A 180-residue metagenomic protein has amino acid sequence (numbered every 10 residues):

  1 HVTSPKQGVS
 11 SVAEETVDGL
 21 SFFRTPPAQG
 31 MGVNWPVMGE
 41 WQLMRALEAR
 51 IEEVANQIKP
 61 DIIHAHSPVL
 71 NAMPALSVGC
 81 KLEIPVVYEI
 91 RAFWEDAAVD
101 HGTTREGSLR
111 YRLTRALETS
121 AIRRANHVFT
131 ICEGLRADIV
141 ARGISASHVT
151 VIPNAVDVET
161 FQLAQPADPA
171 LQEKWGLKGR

Functional and structural regions predicted by a protein language model:
H1-P27: N-terminal subdomain of nucleotide-sugar transferases
P27-G39, I84-T119, E159-L163: Acceptor-binding helix/loop patch of EC 2.4 sugar-transfer enzymes, predominantly nucleotide-sugar-dependent
M31-I62, M73, K81, R112 (+2 more regions): An amphipathic, basic-hydrophobic alpha-helix
I63-E83, Y88-A97: An aromatic- and histidine-rich active-site surface loop
R123-C132: A short beta-strand/loop micro-motif in the catalytic core of glycosyltransferases that engages the nucleotide-sugar
G134, A155: Carbohydrate-associated surface elements
H148, K178-R180: Charged active-site motifs of nucleotide-sugar-dependent glycosyltransferases
Q162-L177: A short helix/loop element that forms part of the nucleotide-sugar donor recognition site in Leloir-type
